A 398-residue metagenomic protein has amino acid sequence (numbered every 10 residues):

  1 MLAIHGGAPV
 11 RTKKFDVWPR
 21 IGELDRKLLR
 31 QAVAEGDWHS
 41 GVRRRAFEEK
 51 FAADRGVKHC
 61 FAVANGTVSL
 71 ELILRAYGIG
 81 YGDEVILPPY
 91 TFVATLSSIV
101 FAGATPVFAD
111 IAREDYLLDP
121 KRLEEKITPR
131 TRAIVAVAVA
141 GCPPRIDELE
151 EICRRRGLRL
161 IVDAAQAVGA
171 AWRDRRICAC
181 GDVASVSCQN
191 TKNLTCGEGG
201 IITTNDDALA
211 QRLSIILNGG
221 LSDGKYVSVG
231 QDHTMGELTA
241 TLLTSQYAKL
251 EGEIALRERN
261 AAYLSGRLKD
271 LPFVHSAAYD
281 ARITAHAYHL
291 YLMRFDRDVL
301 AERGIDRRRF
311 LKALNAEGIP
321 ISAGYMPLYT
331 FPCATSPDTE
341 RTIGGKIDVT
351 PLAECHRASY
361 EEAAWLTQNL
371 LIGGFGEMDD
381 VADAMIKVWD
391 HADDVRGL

Functional and structural regions predicted by a protein language model:
M1-A76, G80, R154, G374-L398: Conserved PLP-binding active-site segment in aminotransferase class I/II-type PLP enzymes
R45-E49, V57-K58, K121, E125 (+6 more regions): PLP-dependent aminotransferase class I/II
F61, I86, V107, L160-I161 (+3 more regions): Structural detector of well-ordered beta-strand residues that form the stable sheet scaffold of enzyme domains
S69, T91, L268: Conserved SAM-binding loop
R75, I79-A164, A171: PLP-dependent aminotransferase-like
V162-L194, D223-V227: Conserved active-site segment immediately N-terminal to the catalytic lysine that forms the internal aldimine
A179-I215, E237-T241: Active-site PLP attachment segment
